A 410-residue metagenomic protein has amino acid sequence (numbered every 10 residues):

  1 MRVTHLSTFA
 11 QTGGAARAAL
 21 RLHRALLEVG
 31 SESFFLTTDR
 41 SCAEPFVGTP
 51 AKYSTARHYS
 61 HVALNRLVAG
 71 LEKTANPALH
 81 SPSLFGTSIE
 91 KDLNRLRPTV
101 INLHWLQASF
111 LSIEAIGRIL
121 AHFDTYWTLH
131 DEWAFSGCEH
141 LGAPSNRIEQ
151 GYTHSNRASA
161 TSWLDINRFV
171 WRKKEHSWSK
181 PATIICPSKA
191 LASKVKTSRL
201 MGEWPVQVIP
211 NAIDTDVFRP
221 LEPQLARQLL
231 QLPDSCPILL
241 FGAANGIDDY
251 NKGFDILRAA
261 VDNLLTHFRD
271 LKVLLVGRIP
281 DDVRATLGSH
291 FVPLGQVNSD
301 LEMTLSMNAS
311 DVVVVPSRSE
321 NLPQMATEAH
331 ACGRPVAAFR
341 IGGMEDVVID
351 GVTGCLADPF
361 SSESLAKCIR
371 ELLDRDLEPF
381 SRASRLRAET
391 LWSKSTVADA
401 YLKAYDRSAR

Functional and structural regions predicted by a protein language model:
W133, I148-I184, R199-W204: Membrane-proximal helix-turn-helix segments that form the acceptor-binding/catalytic region of lipid-linked
P233-K252, R258-V261: Conserved donor-binding/catalytic core segment of Leloir-type glycosyltransferases
G277-L301: Nucleotide-activated donor-binding/catalytic signature segment of Leloir-type glycosyltransferases, i.e., the conserved
L305-S310: Short alpha-helical donor nucleotide-sugar binding micro-motif in glycosyltransferases
R318: Aromatic "clamp/platform" in nucleotide-sugar-dependent glycosyltransferases that forms part of the donor/acceptor
P335-A338, V348: Short hydrophobic beta-strand element within catalytic cores of glycosyltransferases and related nucleotide-activated
D350-G351, C355-S362, E371-D376: Conserved acidic donor-binding segment of nucleotide-sugar-dependent glycosyltransferases
P379-D406: A charged, aromatic-enriched C-terminal amphipathic alpha-helix characteristic of glycosyltransferases across folds
